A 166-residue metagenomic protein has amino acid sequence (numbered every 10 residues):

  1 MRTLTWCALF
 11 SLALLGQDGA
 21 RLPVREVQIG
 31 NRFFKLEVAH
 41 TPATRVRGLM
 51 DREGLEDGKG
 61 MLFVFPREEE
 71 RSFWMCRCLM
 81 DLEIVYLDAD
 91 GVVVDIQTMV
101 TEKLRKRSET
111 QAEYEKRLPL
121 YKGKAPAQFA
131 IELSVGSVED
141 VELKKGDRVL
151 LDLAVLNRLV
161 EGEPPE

Functional and structural regions predicted by a protein language model:
M1-L4: Positively charged n-region of N-terminal signal peptides that target proteins for export
C7-Q17: Hydrophobic h-region of N-terminal signal peptides that target proteins for export in Gram-negative bacteria
D18-E166: Compact, glycine-rich, soluble single-domain proteins
